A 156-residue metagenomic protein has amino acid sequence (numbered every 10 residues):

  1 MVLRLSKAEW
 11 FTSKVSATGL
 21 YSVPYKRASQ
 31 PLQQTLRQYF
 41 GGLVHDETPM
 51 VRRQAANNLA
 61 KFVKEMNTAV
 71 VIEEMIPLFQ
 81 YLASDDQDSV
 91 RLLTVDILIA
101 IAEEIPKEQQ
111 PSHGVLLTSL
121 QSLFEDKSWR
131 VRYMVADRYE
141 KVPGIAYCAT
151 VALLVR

Functional and structural regions predicted by a protein language model:
M1-S6, Q30-V44, A69-A83, E108-F124 (+1 more regions): HEAT/HEAT-like alpha-solenoid repeats
L5-S6, L20-R27, L43-V44, N58-M66 (+4 more regions): Hydrophobic residues within the alpha-helices of tandem HEAT/HEAT-like
E9-W10, E47-T48, D86-Q87, K127-S128: Short inter-helical turns and helix N-cap capping residues of alpha-solenoid HEAT/ARM repeat scaffolds
F11-S13, R138, V142-R156: Short, compositionally biased segments
A17, L36, A55, E74-M75 (+3 more regions): N-terminal alpha-helical segment
